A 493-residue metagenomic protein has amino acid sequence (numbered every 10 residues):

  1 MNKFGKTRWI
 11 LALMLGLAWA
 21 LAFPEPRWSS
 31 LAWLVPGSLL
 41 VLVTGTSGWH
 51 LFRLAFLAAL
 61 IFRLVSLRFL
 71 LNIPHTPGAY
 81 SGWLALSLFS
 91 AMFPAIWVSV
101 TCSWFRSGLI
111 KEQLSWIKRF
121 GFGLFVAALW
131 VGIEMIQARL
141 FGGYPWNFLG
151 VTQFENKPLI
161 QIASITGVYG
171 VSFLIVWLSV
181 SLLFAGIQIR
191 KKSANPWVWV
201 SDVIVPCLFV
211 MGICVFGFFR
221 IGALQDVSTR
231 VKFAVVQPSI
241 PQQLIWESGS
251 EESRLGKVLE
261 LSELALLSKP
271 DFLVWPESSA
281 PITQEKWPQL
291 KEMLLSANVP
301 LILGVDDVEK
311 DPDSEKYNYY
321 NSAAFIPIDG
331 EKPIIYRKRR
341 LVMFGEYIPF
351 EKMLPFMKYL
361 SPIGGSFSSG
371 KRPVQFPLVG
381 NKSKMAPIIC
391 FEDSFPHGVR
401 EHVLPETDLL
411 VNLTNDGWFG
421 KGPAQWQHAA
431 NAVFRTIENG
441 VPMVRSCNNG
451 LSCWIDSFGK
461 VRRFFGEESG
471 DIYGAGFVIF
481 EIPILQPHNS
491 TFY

Functional and structural regions predicted by a protein language model:
M1-I221, K421, C447-F458, R462 (+1 more regions): Membrane-embedded alpha-helical bundles of multi-pass enzymes that act on lipidic or dolichyl-linked glycan substrates
F219-F492: Soluble catalytic domains of enzymes that build or remodel membrane lipids, polysaccharides, and related
